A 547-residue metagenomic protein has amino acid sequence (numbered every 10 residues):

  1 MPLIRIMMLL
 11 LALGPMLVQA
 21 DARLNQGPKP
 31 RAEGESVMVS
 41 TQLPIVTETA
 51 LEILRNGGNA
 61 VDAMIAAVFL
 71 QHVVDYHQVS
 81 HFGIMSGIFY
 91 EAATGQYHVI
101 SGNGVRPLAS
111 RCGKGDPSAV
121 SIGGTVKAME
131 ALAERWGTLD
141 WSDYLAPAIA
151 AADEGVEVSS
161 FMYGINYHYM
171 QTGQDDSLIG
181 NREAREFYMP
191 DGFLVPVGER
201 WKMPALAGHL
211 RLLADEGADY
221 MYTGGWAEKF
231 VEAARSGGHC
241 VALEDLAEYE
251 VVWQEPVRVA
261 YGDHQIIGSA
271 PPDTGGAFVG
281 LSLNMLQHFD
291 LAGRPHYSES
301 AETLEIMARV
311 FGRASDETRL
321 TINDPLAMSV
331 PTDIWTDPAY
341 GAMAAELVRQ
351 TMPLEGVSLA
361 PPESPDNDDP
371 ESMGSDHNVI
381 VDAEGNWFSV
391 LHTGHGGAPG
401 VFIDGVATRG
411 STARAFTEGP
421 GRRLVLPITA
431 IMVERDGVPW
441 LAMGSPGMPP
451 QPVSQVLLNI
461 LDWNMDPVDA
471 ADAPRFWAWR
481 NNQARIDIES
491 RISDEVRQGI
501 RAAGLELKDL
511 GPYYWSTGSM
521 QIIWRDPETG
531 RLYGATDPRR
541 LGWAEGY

Functional and structural regions predicted by a protein language model:
I6-M16: Bacterial N-terminal signal peptides
D21-E48, E52, G58-G217, M221-T223 (+6 more regions): Noncatalytic scaffold domains of N-terminal-nucleophile
V61, V73-S80, S86-Y90, H98 (+7 more regions): Active-site rim segments in enzyme catalytic domains, especially the processed small/beta chain of N-terminal
V61-A67, S142-D153, E228-E232, Y297-S315 (+1 more regions): Short, well-structured alpha-helical segments that form the helix of a local strand-helix-strand
L178-I179, Y249-E250, D368-M373, R423-L424: Short loop/turn motifs at secondary-structure junctions and domain boundaries
F289-T393, L510: Internal maturation/activation junctions in enzymes
E384, R422, D462-Y514: Extended C-terminal subregions enriched in glycine
